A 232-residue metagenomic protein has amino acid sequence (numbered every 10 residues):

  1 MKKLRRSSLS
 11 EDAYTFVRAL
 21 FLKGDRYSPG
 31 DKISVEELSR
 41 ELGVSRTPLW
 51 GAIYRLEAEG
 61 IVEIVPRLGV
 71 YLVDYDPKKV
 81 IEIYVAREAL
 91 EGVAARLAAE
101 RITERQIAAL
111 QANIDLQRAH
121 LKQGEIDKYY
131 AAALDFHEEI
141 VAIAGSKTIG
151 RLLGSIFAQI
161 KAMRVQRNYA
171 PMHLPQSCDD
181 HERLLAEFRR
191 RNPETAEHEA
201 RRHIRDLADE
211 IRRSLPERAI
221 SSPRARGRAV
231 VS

Functional and structural regions predicted by a protein language model:
M1-R96, E100, R212-S232: Short linear motifs at protein or domain termini
R5, W50, R101-E104, K128-A131 (+3 more regions): Juxtamembrane/interface motifs at transmembrane-helix termini
R26-Y27, D31, V35, R55 (+4 more regions): C-terminal-biased regions
I33, R67, L90, A109-A112 (+1 more regions): Alpha-helix N-cap/N′ positions at the starts of helices
K79, I83, E104-V165, D179-E187 (+1 more regions): Conserved amphipathic alpha-helical segments that form helical-bundle/coiled-coil interaction surfaces
